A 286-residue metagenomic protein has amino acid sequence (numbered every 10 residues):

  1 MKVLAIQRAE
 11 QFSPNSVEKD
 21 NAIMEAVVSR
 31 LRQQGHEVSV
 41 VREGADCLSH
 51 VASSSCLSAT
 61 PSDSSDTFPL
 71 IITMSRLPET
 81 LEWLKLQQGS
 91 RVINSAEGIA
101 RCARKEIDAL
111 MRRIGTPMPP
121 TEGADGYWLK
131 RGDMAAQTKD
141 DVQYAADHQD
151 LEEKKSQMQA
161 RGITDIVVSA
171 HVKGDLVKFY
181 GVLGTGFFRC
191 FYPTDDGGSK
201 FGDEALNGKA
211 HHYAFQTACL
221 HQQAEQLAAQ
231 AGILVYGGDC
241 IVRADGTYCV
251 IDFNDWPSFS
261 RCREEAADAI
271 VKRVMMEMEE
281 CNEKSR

Functional and structural regions predicted by a protein language model:
M1-L4: Extreme N-terminal starter segment of soluble prokaryotic enzymes
I6-T121, A135: Conserved N-proximal alpha/beta basic substrate-recognition cap immediately N-terminal to, or forming the N-lobe
F68-I72, K130, F179-G181, G246-R261: A short beta-strand motif that forms the metal-chelation/ATP-contact edge of phosphoryl-transfer active sites
P120, Y127-W128, T164-V168, V235-G238: A short linear hydrophobic-aromatic micro-motif
Y127-H148: Conserved anion/nucleotide-ligand pocket segment
G132, H171-V172, Y180, D239-I241 (+1 more regions): Anionic group-transfer/hydrolysis microenvironments
A145-A231: Phosphate-binding site of ATP-dependent enzymes
S199-V250, C262, A269-K284: A long amphipathic alpha-helix within ATP-dependent nucleotide-binding catalytic cores
